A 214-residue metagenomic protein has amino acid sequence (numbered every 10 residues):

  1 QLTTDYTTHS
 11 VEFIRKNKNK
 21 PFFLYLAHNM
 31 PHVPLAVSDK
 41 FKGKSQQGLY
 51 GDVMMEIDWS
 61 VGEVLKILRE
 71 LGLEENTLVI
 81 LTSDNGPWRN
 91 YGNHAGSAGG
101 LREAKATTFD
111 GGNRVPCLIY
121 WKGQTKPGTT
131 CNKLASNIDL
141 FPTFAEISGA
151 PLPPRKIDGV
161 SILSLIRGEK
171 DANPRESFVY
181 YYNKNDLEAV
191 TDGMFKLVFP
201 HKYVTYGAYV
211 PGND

Functional and structural regions predicted by a protein language model:
Q1-T4, G48-M55, C131-I138, K156: Soluble non-cytosolic domains of exported or imported proteins
T3-K42, R69-L78, D110, S177-F178: Active-site regions of oxyanion-processing enzymes, predominantly non-cytosolic
S10, P21-A27, M54-I57, V61 (+4 more regions): Beta-strand elements within well-structured catalytic alpha/beta cores of enzymes that handle phosphate/sulfate esters
I14-N17, P21, M30, L65-L68 (+7 more regions): A generic secondary-structure signal for well-formed alpha-helical elements
V33-V37, G43-V53, K66-Q124, S136 (+1 more regions): Histidine-centered active-site microenvironments of extracellular/periplasmic hydrolases and transferases
P87-G99, E103-D110, T125-T129, K133 (+1 more regions): C-terminal cap/loop subdomain of S1 sulfatases and analogous C-terminal strand-loop tails that border
